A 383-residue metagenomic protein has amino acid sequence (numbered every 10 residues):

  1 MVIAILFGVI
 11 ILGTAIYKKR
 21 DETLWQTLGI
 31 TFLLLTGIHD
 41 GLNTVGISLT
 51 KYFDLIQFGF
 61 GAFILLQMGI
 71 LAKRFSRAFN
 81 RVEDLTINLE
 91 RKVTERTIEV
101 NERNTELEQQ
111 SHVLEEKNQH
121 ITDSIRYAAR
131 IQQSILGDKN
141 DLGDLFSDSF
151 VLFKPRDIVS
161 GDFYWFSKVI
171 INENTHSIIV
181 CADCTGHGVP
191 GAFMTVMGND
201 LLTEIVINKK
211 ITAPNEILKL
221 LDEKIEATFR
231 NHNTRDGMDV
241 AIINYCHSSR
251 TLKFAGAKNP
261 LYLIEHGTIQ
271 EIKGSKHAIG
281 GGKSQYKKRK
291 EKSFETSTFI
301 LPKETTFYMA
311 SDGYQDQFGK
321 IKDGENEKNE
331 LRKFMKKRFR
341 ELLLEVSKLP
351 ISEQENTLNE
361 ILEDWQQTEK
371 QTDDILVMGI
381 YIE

Functional and structural regions predicted by a protein language model:
M1-N88: Interfacial "cap-and-anchor" motif at the non-cytosolic start of specific transmembrane alpha-helices
A4-F7, G29, L33-T36, L66-G69 (+13 more regions): Feature representing long, continuous alpha-helical segments
G8-K19, M197-N208, E330, F334 (+2 more regions): Solvent-exposed, amphipathic alpha-helical segments
E22-Q26, D40-T44, T50-Y52, A78-N80 (+8 more regions): Extended hydrophobic-aromatic, low-complexity segments
G61-M68, A72, L201-N208, Q317: Signal-transmission/dimerization alpha-helices at domain junctions
I70-K73, R77-D123, R130, S134: Amphipathic alpha-helical coiled-coil "transmission" helices that mediate dimerization and conformational coupling
Q109-T306, E360, E369-E383: … and, occasionally, acidic/histidine-rich disordered N-termini of signaling adaptors
S297-M309, Y314-E383: C-terminal catalytic subdomain
